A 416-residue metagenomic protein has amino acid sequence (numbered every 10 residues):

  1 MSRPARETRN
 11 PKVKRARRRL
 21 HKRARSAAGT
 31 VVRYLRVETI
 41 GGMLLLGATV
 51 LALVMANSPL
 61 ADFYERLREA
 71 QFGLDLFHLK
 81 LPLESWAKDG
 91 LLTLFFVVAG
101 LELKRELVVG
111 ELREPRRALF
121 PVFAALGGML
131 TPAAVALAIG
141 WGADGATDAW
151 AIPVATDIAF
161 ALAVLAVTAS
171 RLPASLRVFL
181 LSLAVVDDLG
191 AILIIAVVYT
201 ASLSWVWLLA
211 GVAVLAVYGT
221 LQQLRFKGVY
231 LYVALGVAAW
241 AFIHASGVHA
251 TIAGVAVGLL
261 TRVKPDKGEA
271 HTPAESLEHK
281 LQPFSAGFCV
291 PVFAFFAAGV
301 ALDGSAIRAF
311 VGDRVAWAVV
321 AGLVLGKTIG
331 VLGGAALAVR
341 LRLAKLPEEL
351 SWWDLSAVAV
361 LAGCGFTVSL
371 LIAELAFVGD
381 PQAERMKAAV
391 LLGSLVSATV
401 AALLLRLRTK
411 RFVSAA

Functional and structural regions predicted by a protein language model:
R15-V37, L53-N57, I194, Q222 (+4 more regions): Predominantly late transmembrane helices and immediately cytosolic-facing juxtamembrane segments
L53-S58, T93-E106, A125-W141, I158-L162 (+14 more regions): Transmembrane alpha-helical segments of multi-pass membrane transport proteins and ion-pumping complexes
M55-L67, L81-A87, V98-P115, L130-A151: Transmembrane alpha-helix boundary signature
E84-F96, D144-A159, S182, T200-A213 (+2 more regions): Structural signature of hydrophobic alpha-helical transmembrane segments
E106-A134, S204-A213, D303-I329, W352 (+2 more regions): Entry/N-cap segments of selected transmembrane alpha helices and their immediately preceding amphipathic helices
E114-F123, A143-A155, L172-S182, D313-A321 (+2 more regions): The feature identifies polytopic integral membrane transport proteins across all domains of life
A138-D148, L193-S202, V368-A388: Interfacial helix-loop-helix junctions of multi-pass membrane proteins
L165-R262: Functional cores that coordinate and move charged inorganic groups
